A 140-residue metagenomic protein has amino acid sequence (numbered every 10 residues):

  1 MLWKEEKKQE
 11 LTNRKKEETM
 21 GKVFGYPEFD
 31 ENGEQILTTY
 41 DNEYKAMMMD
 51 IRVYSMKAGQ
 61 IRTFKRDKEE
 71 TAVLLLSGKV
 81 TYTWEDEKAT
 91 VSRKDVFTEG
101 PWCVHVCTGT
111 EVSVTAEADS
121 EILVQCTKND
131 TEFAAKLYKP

Functional and structural regions predicted by a protein language model:
W3-T19: Short, Lys/Arg-enriched N-terminal segments with co-localized hydrophobic residues within the first ~10-30 amino acids
K16, A135-P140: Short, intrinsically disordered, charge-balanced linker/junction segments flanking boundaries in proteins
K22-F29: Intrinsically disordered, low-complexity terminal regions
D30-T63, E70: A short glycine-rich, His/Asp/Glu-containing loop-to-beta-strand
I51-S55, A72, C103-H105, V124: Conserved hydrophobic/aromatic beta-strand scaffold that supports enzyme active sites
D67-E87: Glycine- and acidic-residue-biased ligand/ion/polar-headgroup-sensing regions
K88-D95: Acidic, glycine/polar-enriched metal-coordinating patches/loops that mediate binding to polyanionic ligands
D95-F133: Ligand-binding loop in jelly-roll beta-barrel domains
